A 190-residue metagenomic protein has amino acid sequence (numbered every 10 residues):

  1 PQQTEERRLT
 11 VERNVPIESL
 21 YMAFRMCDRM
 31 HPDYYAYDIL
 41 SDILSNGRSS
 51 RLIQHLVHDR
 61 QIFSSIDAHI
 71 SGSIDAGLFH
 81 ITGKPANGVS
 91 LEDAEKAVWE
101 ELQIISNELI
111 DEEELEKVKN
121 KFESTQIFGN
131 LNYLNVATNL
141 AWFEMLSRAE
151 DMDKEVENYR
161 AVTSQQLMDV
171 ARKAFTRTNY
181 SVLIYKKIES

Functional and structural regions predicted by a protein language model:
P1-H31, D42-D93, E113-K121, N135 (+2 more regions): Non-catalytic beta-strand/loop surface segments
Y34: Double-stranded RNA-binding/processing signature
R60, W99-L109: A common structural junction motif
H69-I74, E101, F128-N158: Scaffold signal of the M16-like zinc-metallopeptidase fold and its non-catalytic homologs
A94-V98: Hydrophobic alpha-helical membrane-association signature
